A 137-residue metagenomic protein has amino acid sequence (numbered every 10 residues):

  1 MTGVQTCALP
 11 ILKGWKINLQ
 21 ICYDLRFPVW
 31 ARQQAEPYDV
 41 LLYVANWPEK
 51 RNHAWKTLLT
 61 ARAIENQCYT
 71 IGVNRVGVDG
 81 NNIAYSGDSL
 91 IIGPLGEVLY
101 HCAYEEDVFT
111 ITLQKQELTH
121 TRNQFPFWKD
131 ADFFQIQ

Functional and structural regions predicted by a protein language model:
T2-L9: Short, small-residue-biased leader/transition segments that mark boundaries at the very start of proteins
A8, D107-N123: A short, polar/charged loop-to-alpha-helix boundary motif
P10-N18, V40: Beta-strand-turn-beta hairpins that frame and shape the catalytic cleft of phosphate-ester-processing enzymes
I11-K13, G93, L113: Active-site beta-strand termini and strand-to-loop segments that position acidic
R26-F109: CN hydrolase (nitrilase-like) catalytic-core segments centered on the catalytic cysteine and neighboring Lys/Glu
T119-Q137: A short C-terminal boundary segment appended to hydrolase-like catalytic domains
